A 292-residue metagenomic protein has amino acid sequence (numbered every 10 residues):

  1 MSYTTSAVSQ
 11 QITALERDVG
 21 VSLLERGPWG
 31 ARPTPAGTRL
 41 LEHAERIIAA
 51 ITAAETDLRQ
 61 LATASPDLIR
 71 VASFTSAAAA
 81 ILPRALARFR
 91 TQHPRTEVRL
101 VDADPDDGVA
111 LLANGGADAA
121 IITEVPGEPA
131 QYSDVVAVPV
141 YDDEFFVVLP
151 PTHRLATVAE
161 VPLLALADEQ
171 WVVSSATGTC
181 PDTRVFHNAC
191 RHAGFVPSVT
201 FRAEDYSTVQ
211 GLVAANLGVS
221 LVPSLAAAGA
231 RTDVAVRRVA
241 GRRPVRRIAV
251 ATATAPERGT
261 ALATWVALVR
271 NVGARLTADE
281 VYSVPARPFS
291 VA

Functional and structural regions predicted by a protein language model:
E16-P33, T38: A short LG(V/I)-centered, amphipathic sequence patch enriched for acidic residue(s) preceding the LG motif
D18-V19, L40-A62, V269: Alpha-helical linker/hinge and terminal dimerization helices associated with HTH transcriptional regulators
P66-A130, A203: Central regulatory/effector-binding core of bacterial HTH transcription factors
D104-A117, T123, T177-A235, P288-F289: Hydrophobic hinge/microswitch elements
T123, A159, E169-A193, R258-A267 (+1 more regions): Secondary-structure junction motif
A130-P139, D143, S207-P256: Beta-alpha-beta core module
D134-F145, L149-W171: Flexible hinge/capping segments at coil-to-helix
S224-D233, G241-A292: C-terminal effector-binding regulatory domain of bacterial HTH transcription factors
